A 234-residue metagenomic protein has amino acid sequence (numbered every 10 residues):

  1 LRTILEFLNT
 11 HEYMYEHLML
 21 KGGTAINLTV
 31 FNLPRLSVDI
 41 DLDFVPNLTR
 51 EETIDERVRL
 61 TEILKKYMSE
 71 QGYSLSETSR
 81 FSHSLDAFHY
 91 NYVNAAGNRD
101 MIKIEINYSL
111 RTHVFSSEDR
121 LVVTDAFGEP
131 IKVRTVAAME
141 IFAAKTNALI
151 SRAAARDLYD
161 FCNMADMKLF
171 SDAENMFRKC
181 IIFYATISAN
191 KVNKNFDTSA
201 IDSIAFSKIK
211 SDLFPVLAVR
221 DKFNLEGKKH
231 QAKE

Functional and structural regions predicted by a protein language model:
L1-L18, L28-I40, F44-E234: Structured mid-to-C-terminal alpha-helical surface segments
G23: Active-site glycine-centered loops adjacent to acidic/histidine catalytic or metal-binding residues that shape
